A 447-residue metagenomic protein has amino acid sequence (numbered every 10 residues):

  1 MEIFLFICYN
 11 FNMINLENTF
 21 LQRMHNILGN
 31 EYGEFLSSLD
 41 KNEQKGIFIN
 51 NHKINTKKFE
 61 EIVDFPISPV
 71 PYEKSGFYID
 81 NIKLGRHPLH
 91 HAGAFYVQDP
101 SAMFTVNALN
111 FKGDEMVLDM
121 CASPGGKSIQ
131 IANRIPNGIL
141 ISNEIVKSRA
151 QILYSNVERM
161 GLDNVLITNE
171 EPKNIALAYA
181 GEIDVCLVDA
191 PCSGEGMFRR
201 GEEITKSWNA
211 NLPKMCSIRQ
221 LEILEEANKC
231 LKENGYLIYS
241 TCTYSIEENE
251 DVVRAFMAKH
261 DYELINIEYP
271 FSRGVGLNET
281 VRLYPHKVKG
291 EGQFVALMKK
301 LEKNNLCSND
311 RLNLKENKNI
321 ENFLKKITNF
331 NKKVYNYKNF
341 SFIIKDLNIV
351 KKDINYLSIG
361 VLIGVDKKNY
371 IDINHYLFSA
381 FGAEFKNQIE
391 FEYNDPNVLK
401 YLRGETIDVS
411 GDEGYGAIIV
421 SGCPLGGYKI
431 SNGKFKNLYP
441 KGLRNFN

Functional and structural regions predicted by a protein language model:
F4-L5, Y9-I62, E291-F294, L301-N447: Polybasic, low-complexity RNA-engagement segments
Y72-F111, P440: Class I SAM-dependent transferase core
D114-C121: Conserved class I S-adenosyl-L-methionine
P124-P136: Conserved SAM-binding loop of SAM-dependent methyltransferases across substrates and taxa, primarily the Class I
I145-A180: S-adenosyl-L-methionine
S148, I183-E225, C242-N249, E268-S272: Mobile active-site "lid"/loop adjacent to the S-adenosyl-L-methionine
I183, Y236-Y239, T243-F342: Class I S-adenosyl-L-methionine
L231-E233: Helix-to-beta-strand junctions that scaffold the AdoMet/dcAdoMet cofactor pocket in Class I SAM-dependent enzymes
